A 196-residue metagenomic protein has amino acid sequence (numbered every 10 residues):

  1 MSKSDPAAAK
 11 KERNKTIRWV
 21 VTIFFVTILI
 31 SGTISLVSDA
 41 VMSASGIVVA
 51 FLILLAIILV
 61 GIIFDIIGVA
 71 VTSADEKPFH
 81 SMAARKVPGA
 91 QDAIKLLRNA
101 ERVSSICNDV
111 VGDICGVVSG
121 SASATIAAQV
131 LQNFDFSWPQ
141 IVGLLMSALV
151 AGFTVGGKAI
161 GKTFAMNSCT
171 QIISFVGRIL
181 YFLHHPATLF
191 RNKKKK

Functional and structural regions predicted by a protein language model:
M1-K196: Membrane-embedded alpha-helical segments of inner-membrane proteins
